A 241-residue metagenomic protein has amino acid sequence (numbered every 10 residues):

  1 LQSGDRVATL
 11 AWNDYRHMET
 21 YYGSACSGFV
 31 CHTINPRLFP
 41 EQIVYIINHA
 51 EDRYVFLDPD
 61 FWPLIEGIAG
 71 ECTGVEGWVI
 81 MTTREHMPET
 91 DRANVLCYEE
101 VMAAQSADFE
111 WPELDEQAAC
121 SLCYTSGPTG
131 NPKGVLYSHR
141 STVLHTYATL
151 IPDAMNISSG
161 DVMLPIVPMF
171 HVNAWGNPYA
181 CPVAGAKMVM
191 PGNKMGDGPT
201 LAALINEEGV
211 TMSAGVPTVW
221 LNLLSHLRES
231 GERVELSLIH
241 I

Functional and structural regions predicted by a protein language model:
L1-E41: Conserved AMP-binding/adenylate-forming
L1-Q2, Q105-A118, L122-L164, G176 (+2 more regions): Conserved adenylate-forming
A11-D14, N35, I157, I166-H171: Conserved AMP-binding
W12, L57-E66, R84-E85, V167 (+2 more regions): Adenylate-forming
Y22-S27, H49, H171, P182-V183: Short hydrophobic alpha-helices that are characteristic scaffold elements of the AMP-binding
C26-A103, N206-G209, V216: Structural core segment of the AMP-binding/adenylate-forming
T125, I239-I241: Conserved small/polar residues in nucleotide/adenosyl-binding loops
V143-V162, V172-T211, L221, H226-L227: Conserved AMP-binding/adenylation subdomain of ANL enzymes
